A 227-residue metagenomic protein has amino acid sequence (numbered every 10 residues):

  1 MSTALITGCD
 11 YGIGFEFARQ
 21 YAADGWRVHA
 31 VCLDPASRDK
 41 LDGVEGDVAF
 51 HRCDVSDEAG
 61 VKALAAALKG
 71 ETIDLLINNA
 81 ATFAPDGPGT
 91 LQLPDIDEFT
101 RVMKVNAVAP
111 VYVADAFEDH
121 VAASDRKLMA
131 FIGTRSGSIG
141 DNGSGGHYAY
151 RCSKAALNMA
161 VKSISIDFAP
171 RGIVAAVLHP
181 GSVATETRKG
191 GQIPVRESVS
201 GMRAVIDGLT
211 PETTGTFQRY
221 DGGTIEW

Functional and structural regions predicted by a protein language model:
T7, A114-D119, A160-D167, R203-G208: Alpha-helical segments that scaffold the active site and NAD(P)H-binding pocket of short-chain dehydrogenase/reductase
T7, I73-F83, N106, F131 (+1 more regions): Rossmann-fold scaffold of SDR-type NAD(P)-dependent oxidoreductases
D10-Q20: N-terminal Rossmann NAD(P)H-binding glycine-rich loop of SDR-like oxidoreductase domains
D24-D39: Conserved glycine-rich Rossmann-like NAD(P)H-binding loop of the short-chain dehydrogenase/reductase
V44-A59: Rossmann-fold cofactor-recognition segment
S56-T72: Conserved Rossmann-fold cofactor-binding substructure of NAD(P)-dependent oxidoreductases
T82-F83, T90-M103, V108-Y112, A122-A169: Catalytic loop of short-chain dehydrogenase/reductase
V177-P180, T185, K189-W227: C-terminal helical subdomain
